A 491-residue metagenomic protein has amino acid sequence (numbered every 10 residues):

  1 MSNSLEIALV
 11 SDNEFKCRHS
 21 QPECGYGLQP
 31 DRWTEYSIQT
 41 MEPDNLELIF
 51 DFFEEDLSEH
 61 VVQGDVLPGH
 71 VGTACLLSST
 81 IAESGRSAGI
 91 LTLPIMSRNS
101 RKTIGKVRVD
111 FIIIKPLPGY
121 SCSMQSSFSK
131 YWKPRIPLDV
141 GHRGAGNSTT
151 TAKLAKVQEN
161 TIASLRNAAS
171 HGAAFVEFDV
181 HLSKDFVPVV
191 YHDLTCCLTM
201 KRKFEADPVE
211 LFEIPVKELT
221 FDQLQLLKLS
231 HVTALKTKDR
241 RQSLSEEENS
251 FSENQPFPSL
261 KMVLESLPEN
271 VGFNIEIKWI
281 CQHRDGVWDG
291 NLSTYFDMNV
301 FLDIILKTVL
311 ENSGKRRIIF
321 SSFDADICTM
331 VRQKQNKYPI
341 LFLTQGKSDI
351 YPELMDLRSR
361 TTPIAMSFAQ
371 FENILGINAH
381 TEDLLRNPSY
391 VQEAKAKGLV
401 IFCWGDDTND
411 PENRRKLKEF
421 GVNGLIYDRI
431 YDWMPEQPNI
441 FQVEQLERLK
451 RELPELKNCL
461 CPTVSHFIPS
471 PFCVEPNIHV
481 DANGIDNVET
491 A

Functional and structural regions predicted by a protein language model:
M1-A491: Phosphate-group recognition and catalysis centered on beta-loop-alpha active-site segments
